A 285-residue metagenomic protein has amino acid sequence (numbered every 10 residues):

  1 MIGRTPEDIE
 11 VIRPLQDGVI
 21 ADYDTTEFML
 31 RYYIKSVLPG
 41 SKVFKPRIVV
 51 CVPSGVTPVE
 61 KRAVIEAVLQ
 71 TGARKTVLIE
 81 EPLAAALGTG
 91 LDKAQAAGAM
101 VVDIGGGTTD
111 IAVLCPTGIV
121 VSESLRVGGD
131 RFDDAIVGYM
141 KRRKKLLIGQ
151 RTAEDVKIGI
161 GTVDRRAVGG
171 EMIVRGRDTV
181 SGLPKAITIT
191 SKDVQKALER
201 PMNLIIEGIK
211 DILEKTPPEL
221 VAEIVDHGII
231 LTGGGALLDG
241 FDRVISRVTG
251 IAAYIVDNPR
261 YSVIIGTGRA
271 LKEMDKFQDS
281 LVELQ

Functional and structural regions predicted by a protein language model:
M1-I104, A112-I230, A236-Q285: Nucleotide/phosphate-binding catalytic cleft detector across ATP-hydrolyzing and phosphate-transferring enzymes
